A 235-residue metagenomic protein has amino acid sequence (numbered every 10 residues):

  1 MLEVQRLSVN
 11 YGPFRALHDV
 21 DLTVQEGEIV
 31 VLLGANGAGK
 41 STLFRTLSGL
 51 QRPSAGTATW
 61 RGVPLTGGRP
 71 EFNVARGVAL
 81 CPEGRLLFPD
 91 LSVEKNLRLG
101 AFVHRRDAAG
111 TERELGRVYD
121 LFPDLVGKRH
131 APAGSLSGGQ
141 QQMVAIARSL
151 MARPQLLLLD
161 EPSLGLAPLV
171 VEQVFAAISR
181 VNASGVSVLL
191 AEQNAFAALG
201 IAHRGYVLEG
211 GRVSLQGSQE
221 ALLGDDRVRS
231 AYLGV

Functional and structural regions predicted by a protein language model:
G12, V30, V93-R113, L121-P123 (+2 more regions): ABC-type ATPase nucleotide-binding domains, specifically the catalytic core motifs of the NBD
L33-A35: The feature captures the beta-strand-to-loop junction immediately N-terminal to the Walker
S48: Helix-to-loop junction immediately C-terminal to a conserved catalytic motif
G56-L65, R76, G110-L115, G217: Conserved ABC transporter NBD signature motif
P132-L136: Conserved ABC ATPase signature
S149-L150: ABC ATPase C-loop
R153: Conserved catalytic motifs of ABC-family nucleotide-binding domains
